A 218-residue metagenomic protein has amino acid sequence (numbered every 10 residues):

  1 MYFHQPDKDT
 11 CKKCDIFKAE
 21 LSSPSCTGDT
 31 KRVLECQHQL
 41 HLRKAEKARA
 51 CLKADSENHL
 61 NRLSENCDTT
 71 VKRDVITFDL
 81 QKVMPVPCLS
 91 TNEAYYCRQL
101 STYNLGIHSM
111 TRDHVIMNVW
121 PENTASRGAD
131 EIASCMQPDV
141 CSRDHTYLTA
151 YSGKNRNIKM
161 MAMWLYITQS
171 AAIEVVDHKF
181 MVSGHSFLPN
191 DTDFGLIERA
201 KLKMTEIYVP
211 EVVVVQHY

Functional and structural regions predicted by a protein language model:
M1-Y218: Extended mixed-charge, aromatic/glycine-enriched low-complexity segments
